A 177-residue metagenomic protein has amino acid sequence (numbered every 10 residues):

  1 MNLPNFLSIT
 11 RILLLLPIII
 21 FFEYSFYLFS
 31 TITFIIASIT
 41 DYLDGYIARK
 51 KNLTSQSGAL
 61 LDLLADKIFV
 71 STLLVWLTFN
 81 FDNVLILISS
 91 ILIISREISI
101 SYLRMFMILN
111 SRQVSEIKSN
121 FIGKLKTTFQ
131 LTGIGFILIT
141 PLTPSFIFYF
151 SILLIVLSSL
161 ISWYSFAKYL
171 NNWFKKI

Functional and structural regions predicted by a protein language model:
M1-T10: N-terminal membrane topogenic signal
I18-F26, T143-P144: Short, hydrophobic transmembrane alpha-helix segments
E23-Y27, F81-V84: Short extramembrane helix-to-coil loop segments that connect adjacent transmembrane helices in Major
I32, L63-I177: A feature for the membrane-embedded catalytic helix bundles of lipid/isoprenoid biosynthetic enzymes
